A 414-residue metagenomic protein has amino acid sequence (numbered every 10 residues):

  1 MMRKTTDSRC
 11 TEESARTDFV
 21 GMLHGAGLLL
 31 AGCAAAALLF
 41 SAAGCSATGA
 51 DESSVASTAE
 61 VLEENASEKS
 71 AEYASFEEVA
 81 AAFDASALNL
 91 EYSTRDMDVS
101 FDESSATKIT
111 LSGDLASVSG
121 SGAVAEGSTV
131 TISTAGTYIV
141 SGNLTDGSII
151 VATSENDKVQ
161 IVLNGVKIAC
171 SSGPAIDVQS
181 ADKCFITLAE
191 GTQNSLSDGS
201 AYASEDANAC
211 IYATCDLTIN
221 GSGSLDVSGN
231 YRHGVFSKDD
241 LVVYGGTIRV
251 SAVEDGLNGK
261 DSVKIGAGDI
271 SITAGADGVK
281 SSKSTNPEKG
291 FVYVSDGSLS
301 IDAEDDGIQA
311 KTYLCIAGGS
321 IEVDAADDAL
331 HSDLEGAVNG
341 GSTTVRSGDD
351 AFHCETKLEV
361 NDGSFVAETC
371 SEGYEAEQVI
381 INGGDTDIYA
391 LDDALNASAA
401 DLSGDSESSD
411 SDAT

Functional and structural regions predicted by a protein language model:
M1-L23: N-terminal secretory signal peptides that target proteins for export/translocation
M2-K4, L29-T414: A composition-driven surface/loop motif
H24-L28: Alpha-helical transmembrane segments of integral membrane proteins
